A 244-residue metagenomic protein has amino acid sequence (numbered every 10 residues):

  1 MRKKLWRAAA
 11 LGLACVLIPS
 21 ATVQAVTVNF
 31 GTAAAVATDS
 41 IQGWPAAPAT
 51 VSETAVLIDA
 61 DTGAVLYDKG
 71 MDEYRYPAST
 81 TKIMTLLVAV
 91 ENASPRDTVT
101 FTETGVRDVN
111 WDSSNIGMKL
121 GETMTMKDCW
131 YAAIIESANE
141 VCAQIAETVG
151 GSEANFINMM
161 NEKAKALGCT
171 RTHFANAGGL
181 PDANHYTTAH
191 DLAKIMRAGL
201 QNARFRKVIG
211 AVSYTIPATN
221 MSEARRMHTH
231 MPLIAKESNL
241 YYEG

Functional and structural regions predicted by a protein language model:
M1-N29: Gram-positive cell-envelope targeting signals
A25-H190, K194-A203: Active-site-adjacent loops and short helices of periplasmic peptidoglycan-processing enzymes
C169-T170, P181-G244: Domain-terminus/edge residues, biased toward the C-terminal soluble/receptor-binding domains of extracytoplasmic
